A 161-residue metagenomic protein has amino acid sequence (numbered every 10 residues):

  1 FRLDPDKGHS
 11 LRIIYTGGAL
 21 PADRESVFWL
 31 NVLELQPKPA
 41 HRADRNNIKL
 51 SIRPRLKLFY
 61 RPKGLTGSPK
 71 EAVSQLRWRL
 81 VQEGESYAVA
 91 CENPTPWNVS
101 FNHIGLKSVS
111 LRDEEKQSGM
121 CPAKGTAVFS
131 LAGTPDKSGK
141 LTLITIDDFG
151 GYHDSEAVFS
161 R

Functional and structural regions predicted by a protein language model:
F1-G18, S110-S138: Intrinsically disordered, low-complexity Pro/Gly/Ser/Thr-rich segments with frequent PxxP/GP/PP motifs and embedded
K7-L11, S26-F28, P54, S74 (+1 more regions): Envelope-exposed proteins and targeting segments
Y15, V89-T95: Asparagine-centered strand-capping/turn motif at beta-strand->loop junctions
T16-L65, K137-R161: Terminal connector regions
K63-Q82: Low-complexity, acidic Ser/Thr/Pro/Gly-rich terminal tails and inter-domain linkers that flank the onset of structured
Q82-A88: Short coil/turn motif common to extracellular beta-sandwich-like domains
P96-F101: Short acidic/proline- and small/hydrophobic-mixed sequence motifs that coincide with surface turns and coil-to-beta
H103-G105: Short, surface-exposed beta-strand/strand-loop-strand elements in extracellular ectodomains
